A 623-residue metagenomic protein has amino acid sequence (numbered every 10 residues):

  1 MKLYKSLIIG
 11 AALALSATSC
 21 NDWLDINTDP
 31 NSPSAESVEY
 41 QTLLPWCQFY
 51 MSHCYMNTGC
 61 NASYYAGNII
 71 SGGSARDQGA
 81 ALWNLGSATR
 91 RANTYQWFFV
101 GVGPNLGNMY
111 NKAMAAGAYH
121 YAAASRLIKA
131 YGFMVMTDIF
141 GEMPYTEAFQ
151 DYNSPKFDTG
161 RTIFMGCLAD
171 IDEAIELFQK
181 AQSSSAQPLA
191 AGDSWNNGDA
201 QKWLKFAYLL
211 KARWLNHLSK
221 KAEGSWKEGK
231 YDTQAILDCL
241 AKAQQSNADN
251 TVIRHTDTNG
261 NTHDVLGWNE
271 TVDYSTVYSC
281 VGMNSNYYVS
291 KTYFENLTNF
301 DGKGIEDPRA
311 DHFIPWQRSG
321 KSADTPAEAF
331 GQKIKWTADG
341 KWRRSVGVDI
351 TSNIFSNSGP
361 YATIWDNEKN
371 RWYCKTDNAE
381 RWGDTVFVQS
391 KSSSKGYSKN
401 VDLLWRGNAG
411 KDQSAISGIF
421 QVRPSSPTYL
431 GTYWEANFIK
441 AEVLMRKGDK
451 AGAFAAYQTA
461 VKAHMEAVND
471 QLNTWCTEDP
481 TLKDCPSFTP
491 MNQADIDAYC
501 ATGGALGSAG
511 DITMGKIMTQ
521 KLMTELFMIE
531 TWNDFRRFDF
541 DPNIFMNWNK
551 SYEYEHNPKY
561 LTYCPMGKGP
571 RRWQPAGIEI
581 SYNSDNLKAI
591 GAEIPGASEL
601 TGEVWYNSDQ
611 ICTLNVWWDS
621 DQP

Functional and structural regions predicted by a protein language model:
M1-S19: Sec-dependent bacterial lipoprotein signal peptides
L3, C20-G72, L85, L237 (+5 more regions): Membrane-proximal, proline-rich intrinsically disordered regions
T18-L24, A75-A81, T137-P144, T477-N492: Short, compositionally biased low-complexity segments
V38, G72-I439, V443-L472, G510-I512: Structured, solvent-exposed acidic/aromatic patches
G67-I69, A186-L204, N259-N269, T481-F488 (+2 more regions): Amphipathic alpha-helical surface "interface" segments used for docking/oligomerization or membrane association within
A436, K447-D541, F545: C-terminal structural cap/anchor segments
